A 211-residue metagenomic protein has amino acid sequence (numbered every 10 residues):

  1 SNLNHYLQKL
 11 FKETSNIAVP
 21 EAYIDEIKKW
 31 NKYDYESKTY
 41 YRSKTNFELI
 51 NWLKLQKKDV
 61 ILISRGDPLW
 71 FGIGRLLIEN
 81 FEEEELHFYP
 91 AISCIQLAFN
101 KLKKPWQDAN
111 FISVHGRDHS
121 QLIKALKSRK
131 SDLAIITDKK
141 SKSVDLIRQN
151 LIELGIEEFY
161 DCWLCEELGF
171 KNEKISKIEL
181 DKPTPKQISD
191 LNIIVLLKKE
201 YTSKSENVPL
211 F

Functional and structural regions predicted by a protein language model:
S1-Y89, Q96, T184: Class I S-adenosyl-L-methionine
H5-Y6, D59-V60, S131-F211: A contiguous loop/helix-start segment that scaffolds small-molecule binding in enzyme catalytic cores
K9-E13, F81, S128, E153-E158: Short, conserved loop/helix-junction motifs that constitute active-site signature segments in enzyme catalytic cores
V19-A22, Y41-K44, S64-G66, H115 (+3 more regions): Structural motif
D25-E26, S93-L97, D118-H119, K142-S143 (+1 more regions): Short gly/pro/ser/thr-enriched loop/turn and capping motifs at secondary-structure boundaries
F81-L86, K104-D108, G155-F159: A short alpha->loop->secondary-structure connector
Q96-K103, N172-S176: Glycine-rich, charge-decorated loop segments at or immediately adjacent to ligand/cofactor-binding or catalytic sites
F99-R129: Short, glycine-/small-residue-rich phosphate/pyrophosphate-handling segment
